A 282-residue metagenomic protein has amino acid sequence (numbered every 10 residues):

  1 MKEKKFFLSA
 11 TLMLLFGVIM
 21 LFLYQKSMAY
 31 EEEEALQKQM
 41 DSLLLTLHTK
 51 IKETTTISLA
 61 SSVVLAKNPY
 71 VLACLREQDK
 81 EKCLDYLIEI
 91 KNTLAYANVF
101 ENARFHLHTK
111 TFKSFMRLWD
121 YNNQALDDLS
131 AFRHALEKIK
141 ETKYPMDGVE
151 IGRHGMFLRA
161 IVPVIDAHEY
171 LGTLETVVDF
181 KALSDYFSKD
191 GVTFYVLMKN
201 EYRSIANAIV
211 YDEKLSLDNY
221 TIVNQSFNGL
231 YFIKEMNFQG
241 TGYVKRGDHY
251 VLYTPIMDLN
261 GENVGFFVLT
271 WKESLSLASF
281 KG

Functional and structural regions predicted by a protein language model:
F6, M13-K80, Y96-A103, Y144 (+3 more regions): Juxtamembrane extracytoplasmic/periplasmic/luminal helical "stalk" adjacent to the first N-terminal
A10, L14, V18, L275-G282: Cytoplasm-proximal transmembrane signaling helix
K82-V99, Y144-D147, I165-V210, S274-G282: Solvent-exposed, extracytoplasmic
Y96-V99, K113-L174, D185, Q239-K245: Extracytoplasmic/periplasmic ligand-binding sensor regions of membrane-associated signaling proteins
L107-M116, L259-E262: Short, glycine-anchored, charge-dense loop/turn motifs used at functional sites
K113-W119, R159, S204-S216: Amphipathic coiled-coil signal-relay and dimerization helices
R159-A167, D179, V251-G261: A short, hydrophobic, proline-anchored segment that marks a local hinge/packing element in signaling and regulatory
N224-G282: Extracellular/periplasmic juxtamembrane segments that couple receptor/chemosensory ectodomains to their
